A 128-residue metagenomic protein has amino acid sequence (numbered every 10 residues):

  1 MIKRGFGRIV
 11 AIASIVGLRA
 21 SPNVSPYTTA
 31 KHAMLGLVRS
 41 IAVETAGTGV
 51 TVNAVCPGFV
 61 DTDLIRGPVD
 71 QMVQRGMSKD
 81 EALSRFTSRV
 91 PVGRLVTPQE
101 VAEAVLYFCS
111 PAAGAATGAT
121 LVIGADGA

Functional and structural regions predicted by a protein language model:
S14: Residue(s) in the substrate-gating loop at a strand-loop-helix junction that position the organic substrate next
R19-S25, G47-T48, G93, P111: Active-site loop immediately N-terminal to the catalytic Tyr-X3-Lys motif of short-chain dehydrogenase/reductase
A30, V38: Active-site helix of classical SDR
A46, T51, A116-G118: Short, small/polar-rich loop/turn modules that mediate ligand/substrate recognition or access, typified
T51-D61, C109, V122-G124: Conserved SDR Rossmann-fold cofactor-binding beta-strand/turn motif
P57-M72: Short, flexible catalytic-loop segment of classical short-chain dehydrogenase/reductase
D70-Q99: Catalytic Tyr-x(3-8)-Lys segment
V92-V122: C-terminal substrate-recognition "lid" of short-chain dehydrogenase/reductases
